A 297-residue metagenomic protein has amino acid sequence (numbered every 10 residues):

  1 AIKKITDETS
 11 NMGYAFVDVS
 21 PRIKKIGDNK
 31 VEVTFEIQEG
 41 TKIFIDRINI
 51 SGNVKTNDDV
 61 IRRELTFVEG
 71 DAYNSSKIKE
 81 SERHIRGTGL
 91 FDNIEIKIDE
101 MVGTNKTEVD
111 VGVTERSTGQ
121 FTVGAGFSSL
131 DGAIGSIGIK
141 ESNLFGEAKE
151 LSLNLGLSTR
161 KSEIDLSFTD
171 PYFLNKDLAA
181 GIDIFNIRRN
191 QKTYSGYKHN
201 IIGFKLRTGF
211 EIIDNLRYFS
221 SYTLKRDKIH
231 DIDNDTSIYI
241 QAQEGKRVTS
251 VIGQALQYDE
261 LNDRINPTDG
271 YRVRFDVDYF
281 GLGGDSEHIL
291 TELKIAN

Functional and structural regions predicted by a protein language model:
A1-T88, N93-V113, T118: Interaction-mediating elements
S10-A15, R217-S221, I265, G284: Intrinsically disordered or highly flexible coil/loop and linker segments, enriched in small and charged/polar residues
Y14-D18, G135, R160, I201 (+1 more regions): Amphipathic hydrophobic-ligand
N74-R274: Gram-negative/organellar outer-membrane beta-barrel architecture
R83-I85, E287, E292: Polybasic, low-complexity association/targeting segments
N190, Y279-G283: A generic structural motif
P267-G270, D285-L290: Short glycine/proline-enriched turns and hinge-like loops at secondary-structure junctions
A296: A translation/RNA-centric and nucleic-acid-associated enzymatic feature enriched in Class II aminoacyl-tRNA synthetases
